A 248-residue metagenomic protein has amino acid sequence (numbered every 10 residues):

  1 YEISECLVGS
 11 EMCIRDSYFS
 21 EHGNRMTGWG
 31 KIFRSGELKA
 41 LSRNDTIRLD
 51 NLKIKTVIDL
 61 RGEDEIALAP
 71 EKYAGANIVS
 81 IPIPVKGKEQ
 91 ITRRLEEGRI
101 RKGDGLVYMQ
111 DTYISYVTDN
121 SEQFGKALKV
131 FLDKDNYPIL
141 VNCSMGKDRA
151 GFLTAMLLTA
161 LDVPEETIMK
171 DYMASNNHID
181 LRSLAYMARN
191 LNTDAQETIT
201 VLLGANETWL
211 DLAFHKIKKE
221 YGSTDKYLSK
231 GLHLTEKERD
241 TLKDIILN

Functional and structural regions predicted by a protein language model:
Y1-G9: Positively charged, low-complexity/disordered segments
G9-L140, L153-N248: Cys-dependent protein tyrosine phosphatase-like superfamily
M145, R149-A150: Ser/Thr-glycine-rich phosphate-binding loops at phosphate-binding pockets of nucleotides, nucleotide cofactors
